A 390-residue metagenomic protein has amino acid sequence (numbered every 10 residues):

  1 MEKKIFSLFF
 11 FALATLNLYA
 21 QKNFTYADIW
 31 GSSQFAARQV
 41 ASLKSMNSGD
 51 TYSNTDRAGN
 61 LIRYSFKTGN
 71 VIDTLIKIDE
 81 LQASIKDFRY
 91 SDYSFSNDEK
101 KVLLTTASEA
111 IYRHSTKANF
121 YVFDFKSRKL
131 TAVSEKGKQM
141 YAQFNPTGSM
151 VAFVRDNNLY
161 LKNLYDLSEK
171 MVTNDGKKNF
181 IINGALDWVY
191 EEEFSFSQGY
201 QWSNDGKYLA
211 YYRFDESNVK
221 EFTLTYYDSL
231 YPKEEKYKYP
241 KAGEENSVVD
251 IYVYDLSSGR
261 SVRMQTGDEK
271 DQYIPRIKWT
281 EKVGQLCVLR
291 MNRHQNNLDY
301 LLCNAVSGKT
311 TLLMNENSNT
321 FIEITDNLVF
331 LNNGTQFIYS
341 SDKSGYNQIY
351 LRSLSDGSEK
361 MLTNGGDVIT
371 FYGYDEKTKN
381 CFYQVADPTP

Functional and structural regions predicted by a protein language model:
M1-F24: Bacterial Sec-dependent N-terminal signal peptides
A20-P390: Beta-propeller folds
